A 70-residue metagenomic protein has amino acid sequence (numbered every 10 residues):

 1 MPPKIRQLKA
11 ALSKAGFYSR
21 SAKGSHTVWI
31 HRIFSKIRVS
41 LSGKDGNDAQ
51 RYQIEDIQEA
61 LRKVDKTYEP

Functional and structural regions predicted by a protein language model:
M1-I5, F34-I37, V64-E69: Compositionally biased terminal segments of proteins
M1-S19: Polyanion-binding surface elements
K14-A15, H31, A49, D65: Generic intrinsically disordered, low-complexity segments enriched for polar/acidic and small residues
Y18-N47: A short, structured beta-strand/loop element
D45-P70: C-terminal structural segments of small proteins and small subunits
